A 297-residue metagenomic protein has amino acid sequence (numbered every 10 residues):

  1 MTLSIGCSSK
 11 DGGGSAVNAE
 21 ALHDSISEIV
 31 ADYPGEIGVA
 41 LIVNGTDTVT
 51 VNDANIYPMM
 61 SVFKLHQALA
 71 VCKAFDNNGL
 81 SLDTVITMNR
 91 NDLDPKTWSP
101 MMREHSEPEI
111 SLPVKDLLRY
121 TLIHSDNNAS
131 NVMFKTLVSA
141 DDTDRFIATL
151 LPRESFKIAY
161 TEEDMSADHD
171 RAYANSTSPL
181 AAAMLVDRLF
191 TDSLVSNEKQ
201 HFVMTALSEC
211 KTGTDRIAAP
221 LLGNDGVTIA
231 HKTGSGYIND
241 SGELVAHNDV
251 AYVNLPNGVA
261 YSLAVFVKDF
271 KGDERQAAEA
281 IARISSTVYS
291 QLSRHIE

Functional and structural regions predicted by a protein language model:
L3-G6: C-terminal motif of bacterial Sec signal peptides marking the signal peptidase cleavage site
S8-D11: Bacterial signal peptide processing site
G13-Y33, K135-T136, A140-D141, R188-V227 (+1 more regions): Structured C-terminal helix/loop/strand segments within mature extracytoplasmic catalytic/sensor domains
D32-Y57: Short, conserved catalytic-motif segment at the N-terminal edge
E36, I110, N131-L194: Mid-domain, small-residue-enriched loop/turn segments at the edges of structured enzyme/sensor domains
P58-M88, T121, L263: Active-site SXXK
K73-L93, A140-D144, S196-Q200: Short, well-structured active-site flanking segments
L93-N131: Conserved catalytic neighborhood of penicillin-recognizing serine enzymes
